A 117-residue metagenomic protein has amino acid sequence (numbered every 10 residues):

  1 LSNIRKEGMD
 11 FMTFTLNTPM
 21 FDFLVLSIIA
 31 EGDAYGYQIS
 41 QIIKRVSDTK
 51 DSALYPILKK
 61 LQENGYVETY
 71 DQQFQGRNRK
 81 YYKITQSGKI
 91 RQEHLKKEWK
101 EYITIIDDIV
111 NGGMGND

Functional and structural regions predicted by a protein language model:
N3-D10, I90-D117: Amphipathic alpha-helical dimerization/coiled-coil segments that flank or bridge DNA-binding/regulatory modules
T13-Y55: N-terminal helix-turn-helix DNA-binding core of bacterial DNA-binding proteins
L58-K60: Short, hydrophobic-biased segments on the C-terminal half of alpha helices that form "recognition helices"
G65: Glycine-centered, phosphate/nucleic-acid-interacting loop/turn motifs that mediate DNA/RNA or nucleotide
T69: Short beta-strand "wing" residues that participate in macromolecule-binding interfaces
F74-K96: Basic, amphipathic "hinge/linker" alpha-helix immediately C-terminal to the N-terminal HTH DNA-binding motif
